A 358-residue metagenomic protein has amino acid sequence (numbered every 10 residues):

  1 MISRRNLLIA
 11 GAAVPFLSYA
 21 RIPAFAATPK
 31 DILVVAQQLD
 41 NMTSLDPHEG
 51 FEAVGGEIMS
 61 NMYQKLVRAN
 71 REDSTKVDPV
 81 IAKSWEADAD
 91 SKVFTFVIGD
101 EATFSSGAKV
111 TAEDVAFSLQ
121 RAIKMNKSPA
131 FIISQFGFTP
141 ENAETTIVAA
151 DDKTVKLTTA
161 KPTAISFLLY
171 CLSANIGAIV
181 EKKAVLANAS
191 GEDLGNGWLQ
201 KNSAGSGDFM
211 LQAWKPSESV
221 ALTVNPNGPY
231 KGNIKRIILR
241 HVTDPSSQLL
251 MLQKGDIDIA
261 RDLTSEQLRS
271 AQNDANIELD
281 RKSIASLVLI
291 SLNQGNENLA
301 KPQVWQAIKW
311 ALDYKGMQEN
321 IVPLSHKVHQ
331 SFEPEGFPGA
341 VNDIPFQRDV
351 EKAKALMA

Functional and structural regions predicted by a protein language model:
M1, A20-Q38: C-terminal segment of N-terminal export signals and the immediately downstream linker at the start of the mature
M1-V14: N-terminal secretory signal peptides and thylakoid transit peptides that target proteins across membranes
A36-A89, Q120, A204-S206: N-terminal lobe/hinge region of extracytoplasmic solute-binding protein
N70-E72, S173-G232, R236, V350-A355: Gly/Pro-rich hinge or "lid" segments in bacterial periplasmic/extracellular proteins
S84-P129, K156-T158, M251, N298: Aromatic- and charge-enriched surface segment that lines or borders ligand/interaction sites
V97, S134-N188: Surface-exposed binding/hinge segments that line and control ligand-binding clefts or catalytic entry sites
G99, G197, V224-S270: Ligand-site clamp/hinge motif
S219-P226, A300-A358: Append "and occasionally in soluble cytosolic enzymes with long acidic Gly/Pro-rich linkers
